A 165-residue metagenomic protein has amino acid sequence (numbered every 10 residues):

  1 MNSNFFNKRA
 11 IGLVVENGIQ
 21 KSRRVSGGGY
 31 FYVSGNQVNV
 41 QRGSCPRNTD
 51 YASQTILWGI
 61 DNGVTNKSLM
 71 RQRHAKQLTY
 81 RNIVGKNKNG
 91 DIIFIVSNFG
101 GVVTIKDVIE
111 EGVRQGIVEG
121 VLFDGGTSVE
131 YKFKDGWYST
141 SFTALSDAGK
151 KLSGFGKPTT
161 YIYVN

Functional and structural regions predicted by a protein language model:
M1-N165: Gly/Ser/Thr/Pro-rich low-complexity, intrinsically disordered segments
